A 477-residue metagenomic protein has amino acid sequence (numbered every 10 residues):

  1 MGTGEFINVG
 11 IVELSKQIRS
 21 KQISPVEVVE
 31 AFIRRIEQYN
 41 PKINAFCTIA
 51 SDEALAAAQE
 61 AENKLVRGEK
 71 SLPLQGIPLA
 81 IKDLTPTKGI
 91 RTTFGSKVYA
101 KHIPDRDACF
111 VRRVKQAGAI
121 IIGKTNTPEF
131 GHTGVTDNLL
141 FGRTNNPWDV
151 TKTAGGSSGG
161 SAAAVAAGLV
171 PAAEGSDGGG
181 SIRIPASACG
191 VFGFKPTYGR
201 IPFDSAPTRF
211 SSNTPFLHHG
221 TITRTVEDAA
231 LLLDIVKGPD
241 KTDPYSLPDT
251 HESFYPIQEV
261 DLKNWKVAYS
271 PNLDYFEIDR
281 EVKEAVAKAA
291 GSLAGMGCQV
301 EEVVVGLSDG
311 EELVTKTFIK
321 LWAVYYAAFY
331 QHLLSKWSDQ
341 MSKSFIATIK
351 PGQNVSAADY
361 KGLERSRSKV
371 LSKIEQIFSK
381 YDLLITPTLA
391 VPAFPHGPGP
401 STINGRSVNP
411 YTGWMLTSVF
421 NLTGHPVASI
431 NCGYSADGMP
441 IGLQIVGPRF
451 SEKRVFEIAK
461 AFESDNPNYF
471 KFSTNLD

Functional and structural regions predicted by a protein language model:
M1-A56, G295-G297, D359, K471-D477: An N-terminal boundary/leader segment
G2, L74-F94, P256-S270, K320-E375 (+2 more regions): Short helix-loop capping/hinge segments that flank enzyme active sites or metal/cofactor-binding pockets
V12-K16, S20, D261-K263, Y275-E277 (+2 more regions): Serine-dependent amide/ester hydrolase catalytic core
E13-S20, Y99-I103, L217-R224, K350-V355 (+1 more regions): Short, well-ordered beta-strand elements within core beta-sheets of diverse protein domains
Q22-E30, R35-H102: N-terminal, positively charged, Ser/Thr/Ala/Gly-biased leader segments that form transit/presequence-like amphipathic
F32, A54, G76, K82 (+6 more regions): Conserved hydrophobic/aromatic pocket- or pore-lining residues that grip, position, or stack substrates in active sites
Q38, Q116, A167-Y275, K283 (+7 more regions): Structural helix-boundary/capping segments
L74-H219, S270-N272, T388-S407: Short glycine/serine-rich loop/turn segments
